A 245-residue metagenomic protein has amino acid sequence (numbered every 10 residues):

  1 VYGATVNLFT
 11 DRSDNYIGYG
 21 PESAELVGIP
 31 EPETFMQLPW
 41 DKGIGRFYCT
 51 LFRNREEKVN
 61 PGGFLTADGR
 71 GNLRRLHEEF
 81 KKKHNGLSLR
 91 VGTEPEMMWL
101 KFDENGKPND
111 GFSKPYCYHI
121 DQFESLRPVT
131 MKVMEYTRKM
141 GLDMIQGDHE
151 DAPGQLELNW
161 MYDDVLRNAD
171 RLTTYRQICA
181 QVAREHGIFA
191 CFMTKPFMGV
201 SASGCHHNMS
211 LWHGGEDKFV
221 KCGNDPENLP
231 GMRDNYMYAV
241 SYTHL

Functional and structural regions predicted by a protein language model:
V1-H149, N168-T174, I188: ATP/Mg2+-dependent ligation/transfer catalytic cores
M36, M97-M98, M131-M134, M140 (+7 more regions): Detector for methionine-enriched segments
Y48, E94-P108, H149-M161, M193-G215: Histidine-centered divalent-metal-coordination microenvironment in nucleic-acid enzymes
D163-V165: Catalytic palm subdomain of template-directed nucleic-acid polymerases, centered on the conserved carboxylate motif
A169-Y238: Acidic, glycine-rich loop-and-beta core segments that form the ion-binding/anion-interacting portion of active sites
T243-H244: Conserved small/polar residues in nucleotide/adenosyl-binding loops
